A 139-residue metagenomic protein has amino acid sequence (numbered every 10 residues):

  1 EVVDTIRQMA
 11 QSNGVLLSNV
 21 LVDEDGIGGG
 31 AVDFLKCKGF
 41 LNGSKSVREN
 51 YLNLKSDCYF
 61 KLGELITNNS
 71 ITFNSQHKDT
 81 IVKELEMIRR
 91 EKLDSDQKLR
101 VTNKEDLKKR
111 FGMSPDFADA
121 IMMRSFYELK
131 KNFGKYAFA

Functional and structural regions predicted by a protein language model:
E1-Q97, A137-A139: Mg2+-dependent endonuclease catalytic cores in nucleic-acid-processing enzymes, primarily RNase H-like
V82, E86-A139: Acidic two-metal-ion nuclease catalytic site recognized across multiple nuclease folds, prominently DnaQ/RNase D-T
